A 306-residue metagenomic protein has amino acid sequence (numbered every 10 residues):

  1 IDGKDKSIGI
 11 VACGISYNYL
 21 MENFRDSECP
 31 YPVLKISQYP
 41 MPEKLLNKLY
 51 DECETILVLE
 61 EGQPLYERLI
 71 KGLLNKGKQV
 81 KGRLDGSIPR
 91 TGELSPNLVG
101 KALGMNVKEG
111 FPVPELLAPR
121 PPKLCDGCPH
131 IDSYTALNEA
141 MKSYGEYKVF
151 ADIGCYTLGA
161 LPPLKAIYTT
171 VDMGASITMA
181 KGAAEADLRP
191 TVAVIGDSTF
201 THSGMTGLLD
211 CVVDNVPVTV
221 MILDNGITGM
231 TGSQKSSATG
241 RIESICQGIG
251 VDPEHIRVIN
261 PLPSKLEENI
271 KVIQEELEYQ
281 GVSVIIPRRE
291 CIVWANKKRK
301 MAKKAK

Functional and structural regions predicted by a protein language model:
I1-A12, S16-Y17, P30-K44, D51 (+1 more regions): Cofactor-pocket helix-loop regions in the catalytic cores of large enzyme subunits
I1-S7, S176-L188, K271-V272, K297-A305: Glycine-/acidic-rich phosphate or pyrophosphate-binding loops and their flanking alpha/beta elements
M21-F24, K44-L46, E67-G72, G92-S95 (+7 more regions): Short acidic, glycine/serine/threonine-rich loops at helix termini
M21-V33, S244-D252: Short helix-loop-beta junction
C29-G110, P287, M301-A302: Terminal amphipathic helices with adjacent charged low-complexity linkers/tails
F111-P112, P122-K123, R189, K235-E275: Conserved thiamine diphosphate
K148-G229: Thiamine diphosphate
E275-K306: Glycine/aspartate-rich loop-and-adjacent alpha/beta segment that forms the canonical ThDP
